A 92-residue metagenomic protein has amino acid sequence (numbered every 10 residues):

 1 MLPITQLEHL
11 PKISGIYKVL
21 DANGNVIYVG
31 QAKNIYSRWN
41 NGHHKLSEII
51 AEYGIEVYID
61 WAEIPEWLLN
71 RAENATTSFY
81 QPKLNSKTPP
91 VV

Functional and structural regions predicted by a protein language model:
M1-K33, S37, I64-A75: GIY-YIG nuclease catalytic motif and its immediate N-terminal context
L10-K12, L46-I55: Short, surface-exposed loop and linker segments with low hydrophobicity and enrichment for Pro/Ser/Thr
W39-S47: Basic, amphipathic alpha-helical patches used to engage nucleic acids or provide basic targeting signals, exemplified
I50-E66, N70: Basic nucleic-acid-binding interfaces
P82-V92: Coupling/hinge elements of helicase-like and P-loop NTPase modules
